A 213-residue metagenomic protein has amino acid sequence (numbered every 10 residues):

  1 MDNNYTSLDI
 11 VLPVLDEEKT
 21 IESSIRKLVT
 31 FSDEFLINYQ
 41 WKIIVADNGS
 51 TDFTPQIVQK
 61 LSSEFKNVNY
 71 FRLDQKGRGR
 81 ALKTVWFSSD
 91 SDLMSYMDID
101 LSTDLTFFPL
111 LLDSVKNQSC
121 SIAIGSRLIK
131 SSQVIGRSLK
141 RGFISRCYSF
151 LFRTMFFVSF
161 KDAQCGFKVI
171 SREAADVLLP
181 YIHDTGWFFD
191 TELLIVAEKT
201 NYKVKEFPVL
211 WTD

Functional and structural regions predicted by a protein language model:
M1-T30: N-proximal low-complexity "stem/linker" segments adjacent to membrane-targeting elements
S7-D9, K42, E192: Cell-envelope/extracellular polymer assembly enzymes that use nucleotide-activated donors
K19-S23, D52-L61: Acidic helix N-cap motif at the loop->helix transition within catalytic regions of sugar-transfer enzymes
W41-I44, P55-S88: Conserved donor nucleotide-binding strand/loop of the catalytic core
D47-P55, L101: A conserved acidic beta->alpha catalytic loop
L73-S88, L93, L105-W187, D213: Acceptor/aglycone-binding surface of glycosyltransferases and processive sugar-polymer synthases
V158-S159, H183-T185, L194-T212: Catalytic donor-sugar/metal-binding loop of nucleotide-sugar-dependent glycosyltransferases
